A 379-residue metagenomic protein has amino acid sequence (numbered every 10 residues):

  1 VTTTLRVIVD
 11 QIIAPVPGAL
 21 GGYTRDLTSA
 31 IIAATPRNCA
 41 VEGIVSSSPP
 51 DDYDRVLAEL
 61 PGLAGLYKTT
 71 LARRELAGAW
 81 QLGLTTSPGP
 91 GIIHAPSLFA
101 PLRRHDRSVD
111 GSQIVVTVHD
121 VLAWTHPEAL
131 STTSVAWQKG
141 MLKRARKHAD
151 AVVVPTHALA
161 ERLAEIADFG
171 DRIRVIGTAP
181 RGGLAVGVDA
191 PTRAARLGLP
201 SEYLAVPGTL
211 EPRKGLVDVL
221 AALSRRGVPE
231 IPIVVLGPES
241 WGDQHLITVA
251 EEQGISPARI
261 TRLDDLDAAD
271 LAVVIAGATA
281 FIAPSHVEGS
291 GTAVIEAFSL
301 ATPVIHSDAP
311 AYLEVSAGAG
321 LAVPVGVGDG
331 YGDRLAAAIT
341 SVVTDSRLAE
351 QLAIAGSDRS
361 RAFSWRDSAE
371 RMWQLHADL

Functional and structural regions predicted by a protein language model:
V1-L379: Carbohydrate transferase catalytic cores enriched for Leloir-type hexosyltransferases
